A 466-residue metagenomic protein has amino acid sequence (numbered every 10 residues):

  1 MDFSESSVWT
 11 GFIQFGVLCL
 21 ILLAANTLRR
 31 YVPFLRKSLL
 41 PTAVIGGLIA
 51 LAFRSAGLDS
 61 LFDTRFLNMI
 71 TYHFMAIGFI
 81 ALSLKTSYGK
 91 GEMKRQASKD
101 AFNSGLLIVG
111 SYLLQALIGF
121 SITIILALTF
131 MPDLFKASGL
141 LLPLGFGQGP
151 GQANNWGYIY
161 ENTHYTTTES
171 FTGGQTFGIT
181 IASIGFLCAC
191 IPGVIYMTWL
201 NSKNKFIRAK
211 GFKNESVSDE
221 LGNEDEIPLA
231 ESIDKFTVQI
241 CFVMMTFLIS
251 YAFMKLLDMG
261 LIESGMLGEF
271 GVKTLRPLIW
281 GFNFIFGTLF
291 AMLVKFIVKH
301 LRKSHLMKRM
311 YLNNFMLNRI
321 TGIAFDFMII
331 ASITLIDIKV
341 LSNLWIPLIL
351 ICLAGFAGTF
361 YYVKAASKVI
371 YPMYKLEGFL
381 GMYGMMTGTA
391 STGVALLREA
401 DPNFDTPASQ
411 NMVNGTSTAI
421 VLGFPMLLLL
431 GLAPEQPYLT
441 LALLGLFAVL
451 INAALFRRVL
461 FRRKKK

Functional and structural regions predicted by a protein language model:
D2-N68, L84, Y88-K90, E224-D225 (+1 more regions): Structural signature of multi-pass alpha-helical membrane transport proteins
S6-L20, R65-F79, L142, W280-F290 (+4 more regions): Structural signature of hydrophobic alpha-helical transmembrane segments
Y31, K94-K99, D219-K235, M310: Cytosolic juxtamembrane amphipathic/interface segments immediately preceding and feeding into a transmembrane helix
K37, T86-A101, A127-K136, I159-T176 (+4 more regions): Juxtamembrane helix-boundary/capping and inter-helix hinge elements in multi-pass membrane proteins
G47-F53, N68-S98, L289-H300, N318-S342 (+1 more regions): Hydrophobic transmembrane alpha-helices of secondary-active transporters and Na+-translocating membrane complexes
G89-S121, I181-A182, V238, V243 (+3 more regions): Entry/N-cap segments of selected transmembrane alpha helices and their immediately preceding amphipathic helices
G110, I122, D133-G173, Y196 (+2 more regions): Alpha-helical membrane segments and immediately flanking helix-loop junctions that form or couple to the substrate/ion
F327-K339, L348, C352-F461: C-terminal transmembrane helix pair
